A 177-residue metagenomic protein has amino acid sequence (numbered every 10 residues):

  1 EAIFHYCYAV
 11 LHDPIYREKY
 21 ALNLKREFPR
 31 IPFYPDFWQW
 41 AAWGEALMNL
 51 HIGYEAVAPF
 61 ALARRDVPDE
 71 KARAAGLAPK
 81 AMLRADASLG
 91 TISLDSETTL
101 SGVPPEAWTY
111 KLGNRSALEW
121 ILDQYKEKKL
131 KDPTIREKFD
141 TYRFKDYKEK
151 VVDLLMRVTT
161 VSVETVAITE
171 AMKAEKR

Functional and structural regions predicted by a protein language model:
E1-R177: Sequence-level detector for compositionally biased, low-complexity segments
